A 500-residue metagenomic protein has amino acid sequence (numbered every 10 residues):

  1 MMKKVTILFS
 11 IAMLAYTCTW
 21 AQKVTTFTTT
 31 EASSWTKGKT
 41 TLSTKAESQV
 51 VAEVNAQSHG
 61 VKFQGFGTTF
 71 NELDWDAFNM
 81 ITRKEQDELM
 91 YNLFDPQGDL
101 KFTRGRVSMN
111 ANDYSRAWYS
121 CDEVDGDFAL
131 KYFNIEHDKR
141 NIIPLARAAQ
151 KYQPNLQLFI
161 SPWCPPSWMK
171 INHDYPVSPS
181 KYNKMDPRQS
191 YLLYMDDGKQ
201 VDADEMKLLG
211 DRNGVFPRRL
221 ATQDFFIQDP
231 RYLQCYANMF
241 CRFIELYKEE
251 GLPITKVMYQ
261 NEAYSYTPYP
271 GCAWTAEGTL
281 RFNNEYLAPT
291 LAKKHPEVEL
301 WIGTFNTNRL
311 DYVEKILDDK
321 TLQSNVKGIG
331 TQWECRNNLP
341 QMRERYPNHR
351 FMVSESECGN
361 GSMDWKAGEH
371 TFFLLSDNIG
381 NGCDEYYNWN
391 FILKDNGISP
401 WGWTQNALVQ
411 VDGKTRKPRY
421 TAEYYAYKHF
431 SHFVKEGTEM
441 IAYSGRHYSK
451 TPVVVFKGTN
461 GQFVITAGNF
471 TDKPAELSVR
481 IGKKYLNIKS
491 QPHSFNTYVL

Functional and structural regions predicted by a protein language model:
M1-K23: Bacterial Sec-dependent N-terminal signal peptides
T29, V411-G461, K489: Glycan-recognition and catalytic regions of carbohydrate-active enzymes
A32-I254: N-terminal catalytic cores of secreted or lumenal carbohydrate-active enzymes
T68, K101, L158, V257 (+4 more regions): Conserved, mostly hydrophobic/aromatic
Q234-S362: Active-site neighborhood of glycoside hydrolase catalytic domains
R350-A426, A442-R446: Aromatic/acidic polysaccharide-binding cleft in carbohydrate-active enzymes
Y443-G482, H493: Carbohydrate-binding surface patches
K489-L500: C-terminal beta-strand-rich structural cap/linker in extracellular carbohydrate-active enzymes
